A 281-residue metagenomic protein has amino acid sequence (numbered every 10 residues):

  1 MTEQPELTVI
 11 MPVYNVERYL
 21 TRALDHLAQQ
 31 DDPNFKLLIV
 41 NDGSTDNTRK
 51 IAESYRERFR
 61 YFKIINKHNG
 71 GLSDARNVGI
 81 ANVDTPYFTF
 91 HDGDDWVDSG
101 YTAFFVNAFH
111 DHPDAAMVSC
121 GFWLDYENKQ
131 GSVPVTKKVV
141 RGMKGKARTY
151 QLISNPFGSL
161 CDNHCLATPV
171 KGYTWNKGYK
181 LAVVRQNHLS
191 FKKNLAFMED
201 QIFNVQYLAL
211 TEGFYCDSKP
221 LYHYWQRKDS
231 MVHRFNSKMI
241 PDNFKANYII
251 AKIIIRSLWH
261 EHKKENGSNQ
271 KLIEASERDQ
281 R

Functional and structural regions predicted by a protein language model:
P5-T8, K36, I202: Cell-envelope/extracellular polymer assembly enzymes that use nucleotide-activated donors
Y19-T21, D46-Y55, N66, R76 (+2 more regions): Acidic helix N-cap motif at the loop->helix transition within catalytic regions of sugar-transfer enzymes
D25-N34: Short, acidic, metal-binding catalytic loop of nucleotide-sugar glycosyltransferases
H26, N41-K50, H68, D92: A conserved acidic beta->alpha catalytic loop
K67-V83: Glycine-rich, basic loop-to-helix element that forms the pyrophosphate-binding segment of sugar-nucleotide handling
F88: Short aromatic/hydrophobic "clamp" motif used to bind/position activated sugar donors
W96-F109, D114-F214, Y222-M239: Donor-binding/catalytic cores of nucleotide-activated saccharide and glycerol-phosphate transferases/polymerases
K219-K228, R234-H262: Catalytic core of nucleotide-sugar-dependent glycosyltransferases
